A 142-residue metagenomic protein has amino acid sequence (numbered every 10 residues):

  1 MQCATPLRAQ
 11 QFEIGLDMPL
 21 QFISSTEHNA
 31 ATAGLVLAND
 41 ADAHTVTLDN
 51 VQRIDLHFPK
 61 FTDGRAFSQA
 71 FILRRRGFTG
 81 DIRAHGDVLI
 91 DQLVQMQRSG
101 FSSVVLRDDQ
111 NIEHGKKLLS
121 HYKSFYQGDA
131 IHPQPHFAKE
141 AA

Functional and structural regions predicted by a protein language model:
M1-T47, Y122, Q127: Intrinsic disorder/low-complexity detector
A33-R75: Glycine/Thr-rich beta-alpha phosphate-binding loop at enzyme active sites
H44, I90-S103: Catalytic cores of alpha/beta
K60-T62, V88-I90, Q110: Active-site-proximal loop/turn and secondary-structure-junction residues that shape catalytic pockets, frequently
G80-L89: Glycine-rich beta-to-alpha transition loops that act as phosphate-gripper elements at the mouths of alpha/beta enzyme
F101-L118: Glycine-rich phosphate-binding active-site loops on the catalytic face of alpha/beta enzymes
H114-A138: C-terminal helical cap(s) of enzyme catalytic domains, especially alpha/beta-barrels
